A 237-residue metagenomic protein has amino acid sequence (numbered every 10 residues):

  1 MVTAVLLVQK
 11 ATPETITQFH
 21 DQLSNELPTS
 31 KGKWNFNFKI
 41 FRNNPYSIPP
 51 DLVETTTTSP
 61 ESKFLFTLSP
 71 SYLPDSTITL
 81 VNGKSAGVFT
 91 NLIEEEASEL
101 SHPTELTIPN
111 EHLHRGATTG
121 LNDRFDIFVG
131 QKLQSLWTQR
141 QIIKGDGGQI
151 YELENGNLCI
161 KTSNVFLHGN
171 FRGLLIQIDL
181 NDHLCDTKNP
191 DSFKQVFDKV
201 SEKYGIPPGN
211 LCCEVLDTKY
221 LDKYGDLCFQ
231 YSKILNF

Functional and structural regions predicted by a protein language model:
M1-Q9, P13, H20-I127, C159 (+1 more regions): Polyanion/phosphate-binding surface patch
V2-Q9, T15-F19, F128-Q131, I143 (+1 more regions): Charged, low-complexity intrinsically disordered segments
Q9-T12, I16, T118, N122 (+4 more regions): Intrinsic-disorder-associated interaction segments
S24-I40, Q134-I143, K203-C213: Short secondary-structure junctions
N122-G169: Phosphate/anion-contacting hairpin/loop surfaces
R124, F128, D146, G173 (+1 more regions): Residues forming well-ordered secondary-structure scaffolds
Q149, G205-F237: Short, highly charged C-terminal tails/helix-capping segments
C185-L216: Mixed-charge, glycine-accented linear interaction segment located at domain edges/termini
